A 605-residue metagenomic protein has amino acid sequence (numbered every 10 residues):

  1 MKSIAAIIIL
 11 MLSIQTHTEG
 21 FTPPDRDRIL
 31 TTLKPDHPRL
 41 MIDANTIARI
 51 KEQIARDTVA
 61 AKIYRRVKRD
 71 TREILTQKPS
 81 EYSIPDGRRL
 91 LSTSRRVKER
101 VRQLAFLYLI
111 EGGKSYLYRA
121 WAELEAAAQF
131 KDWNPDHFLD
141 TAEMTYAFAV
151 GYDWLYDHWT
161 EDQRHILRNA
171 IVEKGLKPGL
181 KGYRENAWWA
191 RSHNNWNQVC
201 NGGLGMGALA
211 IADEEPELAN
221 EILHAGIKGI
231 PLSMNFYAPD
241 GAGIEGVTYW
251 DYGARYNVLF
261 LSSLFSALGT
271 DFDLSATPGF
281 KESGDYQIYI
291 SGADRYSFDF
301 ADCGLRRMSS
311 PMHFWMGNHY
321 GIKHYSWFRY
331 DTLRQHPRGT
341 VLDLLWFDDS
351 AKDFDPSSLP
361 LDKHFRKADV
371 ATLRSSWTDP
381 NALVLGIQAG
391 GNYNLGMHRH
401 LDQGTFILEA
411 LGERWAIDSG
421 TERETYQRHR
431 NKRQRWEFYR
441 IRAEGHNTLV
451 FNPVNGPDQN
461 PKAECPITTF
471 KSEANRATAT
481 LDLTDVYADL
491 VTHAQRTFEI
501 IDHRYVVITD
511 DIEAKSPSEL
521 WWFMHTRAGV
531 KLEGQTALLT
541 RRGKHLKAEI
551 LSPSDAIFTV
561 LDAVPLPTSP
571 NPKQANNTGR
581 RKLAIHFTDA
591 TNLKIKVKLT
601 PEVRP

Functional and structural regions predicted by a protein language model:
A5-H17: Hydrophobic h-region of N-terminal signal peptides that target proteins for export in Gram-negative bacteria
T18, R329-Y330, R334, T421 (+1 more regions): CBM-like, beta-strand-rich accessory domains located in the C-terminal region of large, secreted polysaccharide-active
G20-P85: Low-complexity, Ser/Thr/Pro/Gly-enriched N-terminal "stalk/linker" regions
H37-R56, K98-K114, E125-N134, M144-D162 (+9 more regions): Well-ordered alpha-helical scaffold segments within catalytic/enzyme domains
R39, S80-V97, Q129-A142, K181-Q198 (+3 more regions): Solvent-exposed loop and edge beta-strand segments that line ligand/cofactor-binding and catalytic clefts
T58, V67-P79, R119-P135, I166-A187 (+2 more regions): Long, well-ordered core segments of solenoidal/helical folds
S83-R88, A149-T248, R329, D343-P360: Active-site lining segments of carbohydrate-active enzymes
W188, I211, Y252-W415, T469-A474 (+3 more regions): Carbohydrate-active enzyme catalytic cores, enriched for enzymes that act on polyanionic acidic polysaccharides
